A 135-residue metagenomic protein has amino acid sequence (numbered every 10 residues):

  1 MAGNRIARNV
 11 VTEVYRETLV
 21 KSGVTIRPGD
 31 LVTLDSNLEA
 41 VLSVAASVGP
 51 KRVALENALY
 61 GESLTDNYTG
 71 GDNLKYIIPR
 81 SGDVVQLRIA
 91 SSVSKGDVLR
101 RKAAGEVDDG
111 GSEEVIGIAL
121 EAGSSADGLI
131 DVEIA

Functional and structural regions predicted by a protein language model:
M1-A135: Surface-exposed, low-hydrophobicity beta-strand/loop segments enriched in small/polar/acidic residues
